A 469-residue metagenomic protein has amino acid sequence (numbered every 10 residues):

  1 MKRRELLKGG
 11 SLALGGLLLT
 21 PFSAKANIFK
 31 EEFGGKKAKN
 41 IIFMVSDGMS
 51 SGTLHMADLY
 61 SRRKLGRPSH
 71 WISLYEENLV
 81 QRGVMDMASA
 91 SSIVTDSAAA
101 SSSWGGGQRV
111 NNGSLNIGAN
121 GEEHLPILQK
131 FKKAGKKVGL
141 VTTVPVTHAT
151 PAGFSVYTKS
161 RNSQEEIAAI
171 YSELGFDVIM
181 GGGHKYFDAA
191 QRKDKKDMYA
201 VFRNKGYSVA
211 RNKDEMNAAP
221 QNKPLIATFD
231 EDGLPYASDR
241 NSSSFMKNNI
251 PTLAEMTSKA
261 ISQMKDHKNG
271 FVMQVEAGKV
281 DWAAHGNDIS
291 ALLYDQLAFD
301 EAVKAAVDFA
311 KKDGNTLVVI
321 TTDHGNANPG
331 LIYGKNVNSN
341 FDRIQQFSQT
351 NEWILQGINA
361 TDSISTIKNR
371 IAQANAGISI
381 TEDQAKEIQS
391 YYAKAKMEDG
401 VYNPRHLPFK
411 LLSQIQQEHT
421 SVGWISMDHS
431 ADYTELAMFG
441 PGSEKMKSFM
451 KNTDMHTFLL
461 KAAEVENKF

Functional and structural regions predicted by a protein language model:
M1, P21-S51: C-terminal segment of N-terminal export signals and the immediately downstream linker at the start of the mature
M1-L14: N-terminal secretory signal peptides and thylakoid transit peptides that target proteins across membranes
G16, F22-G34, D300-K304, D308: Short, motif-level signal for alpha-helix interfacial/capping segments enriched in acidic residues and aromatics/proline
L18, R109, T143-T147, G233-L234 (+1 more regions): Short connector loops/turns at beta-strand edges and beta->alpha or beta->beta junctions
A38-N40, M49-L54, L59-S101, V156-F469: A post-motif C-terminal structural segment
F43-M44, L140, I320: Structural beta-sheet core signal
S92, D96-A119: A glycine- and small-residue-enriched flexible loop/hinge segment at structural boundaries
R109-A169: Extracytoplasmic mature domains of secreted/periplasmic and thylakoid-lumen proteins
